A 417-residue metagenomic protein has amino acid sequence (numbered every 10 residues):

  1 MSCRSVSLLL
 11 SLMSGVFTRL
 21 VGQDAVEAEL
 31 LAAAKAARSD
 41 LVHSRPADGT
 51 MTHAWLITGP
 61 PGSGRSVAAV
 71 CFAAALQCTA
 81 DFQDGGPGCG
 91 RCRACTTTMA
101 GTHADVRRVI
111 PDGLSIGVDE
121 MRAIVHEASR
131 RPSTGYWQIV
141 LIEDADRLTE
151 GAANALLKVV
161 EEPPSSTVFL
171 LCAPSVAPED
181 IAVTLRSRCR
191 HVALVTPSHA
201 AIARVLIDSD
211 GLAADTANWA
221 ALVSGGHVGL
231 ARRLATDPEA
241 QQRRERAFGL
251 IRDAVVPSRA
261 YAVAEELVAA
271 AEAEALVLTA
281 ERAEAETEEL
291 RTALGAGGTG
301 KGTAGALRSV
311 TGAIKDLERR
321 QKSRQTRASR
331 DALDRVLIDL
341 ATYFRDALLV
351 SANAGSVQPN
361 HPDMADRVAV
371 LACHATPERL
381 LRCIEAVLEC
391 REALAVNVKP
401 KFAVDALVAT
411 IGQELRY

Functional and structural regions predicted by a protein language model:
V6, L10-A74, A94-T97, T167 (+2 more regions): Charged, glycine-rich active-site and insertion segments that engage polyanionic ligands
L31-A33, H43-R45, V118-I139, R147 (+1 more regions): Conserved alpha-helical scaffold flanking the Walker A/P-loop in AAA+ ATPase domains
A74-P87, P164: Post-Walker A helix-loop "phosphate-sensing" segment adjacent to the P-loop in P-loop NTPases
F82-I110: Conserved catalytic segments around the Walker B and adjacent sensor/switch elements of P-loop NTPase domains
D112-V118, A145, H191: Flexible beta-alpha connector loops of hexameric P-loop NTPases
V118, T149-G151, E179, V183: Conserved D-loop-proximal element of ABC-family nucleotide-binding domains
S129, N154-L171, V183: Conserved catalytic/switch belt of AAA+ P-loop NTPases
